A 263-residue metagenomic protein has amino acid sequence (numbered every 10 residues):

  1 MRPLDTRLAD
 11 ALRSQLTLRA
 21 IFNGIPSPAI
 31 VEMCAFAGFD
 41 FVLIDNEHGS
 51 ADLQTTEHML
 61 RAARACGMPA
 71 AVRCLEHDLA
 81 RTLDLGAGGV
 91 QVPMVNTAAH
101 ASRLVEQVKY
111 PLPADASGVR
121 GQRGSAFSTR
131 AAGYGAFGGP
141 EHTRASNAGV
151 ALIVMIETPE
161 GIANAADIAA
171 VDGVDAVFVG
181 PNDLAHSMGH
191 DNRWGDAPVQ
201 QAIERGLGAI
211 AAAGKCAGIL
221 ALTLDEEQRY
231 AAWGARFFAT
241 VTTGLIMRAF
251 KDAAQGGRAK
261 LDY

Functional and structural regions predicted by a protein language model:
M1-A70, E76, E106, L152 (+1 more regions): Conserved N-terminal beta1-alpha1 strand-loop-helix module at the mouth
M1-F22, Y134-A148, E204-R205, A209-A212: N-terminal amphipathic alpha-helix/helix-capping segment at the start of soluble metabolic enzymes
R19-N23, V42-I44, A70-R73, V90-V92 (+4 more regions): Hydrophobic faces of well-ordered beta-strands that scaffold small-molecule active sites in alpha/beta enzyme cores
I21, C34, D45, V90 (+5 more regions): Conserved, mostly hydrophobic/aromatic
E32, F36, V72, H77-V92 (+3 more regions): Catalytic cores of alpha/beta
L53-D84, E106-A114, A145-N147, G195-G218 (+1 more regions): Alpha-helix-loop-beta-strand connector modules within alpha/beta enzyme cores
L85, G89-D172, L261: Conserved anion-binding
G89-L104, V177-H186, A235-A253: Glycine-rich phosphate-binding active-site loops on the catalytic face of alpha/beta enzymes
